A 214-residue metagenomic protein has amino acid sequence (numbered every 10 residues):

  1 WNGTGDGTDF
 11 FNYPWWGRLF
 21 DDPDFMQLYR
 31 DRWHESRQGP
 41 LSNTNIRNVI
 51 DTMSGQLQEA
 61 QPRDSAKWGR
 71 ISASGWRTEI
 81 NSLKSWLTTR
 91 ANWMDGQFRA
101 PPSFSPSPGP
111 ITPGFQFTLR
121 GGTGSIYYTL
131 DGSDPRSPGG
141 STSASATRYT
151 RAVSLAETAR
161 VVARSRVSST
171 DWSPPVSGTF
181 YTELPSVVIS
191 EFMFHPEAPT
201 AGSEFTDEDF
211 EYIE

Functional and structural regions predicted by a protein language model:
W1-G114: Middle-to-C-terminal accessory/interaction subdomains
G5, F11, G139, P199-A201: Residue-level detector of functional hotspots within protein domains
W15-R18, P199-S203: Second-shell loop/turn segments in exported
R37, F205-D207: Generic alpha-helical propensity signal that fires on short helical segments and nearby coil/disordered stretches
T78, L83-E197, F205: Short, compositionally stereotyped local motifs that mark structural "simplifiers"
D209-E214: Buried hydrophobic-core signal for structured, non-transmembrane domains
